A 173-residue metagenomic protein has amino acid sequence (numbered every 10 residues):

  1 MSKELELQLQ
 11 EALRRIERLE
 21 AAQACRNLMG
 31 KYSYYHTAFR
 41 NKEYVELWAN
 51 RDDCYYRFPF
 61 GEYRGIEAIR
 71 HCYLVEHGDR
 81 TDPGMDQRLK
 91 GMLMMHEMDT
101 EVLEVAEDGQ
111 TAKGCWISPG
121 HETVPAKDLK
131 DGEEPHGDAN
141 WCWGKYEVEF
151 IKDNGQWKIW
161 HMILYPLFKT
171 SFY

Functional and structural regions predicted by a protein language model:
M1-Y34, A38-K42, E46-L47: Short, low-complexity N-terminal intrinsically disordered segments enriched in polar/charged residues
E20, G61-R64, D138: A structural signal for alpha-helical segments
Q23, L93-M94, A139-W141: Transmembrane beta-barrel outer-membrane domains
L28-K31, E43, D99, K145-E149: Short, hydrophobic/aromatic alpha-helical segments in well-folded domains
N41-T123: A solvent-exposed, acidic/Ser-Thr-rich amphipathic alpha-helical stretch
T111-C115, H136, W141-Y173: Short beta-strand edge/turn micro-motifs at domain boundaries
T123-D128, K169-Y173: A short, polar/proline- and glycine-enriched secondary-structure boundary/capping micro-motif
A126-H136: Short, surface-exposed loop/helix-turn segments at secondary-structure junctions that function as lids/hinges flanking
